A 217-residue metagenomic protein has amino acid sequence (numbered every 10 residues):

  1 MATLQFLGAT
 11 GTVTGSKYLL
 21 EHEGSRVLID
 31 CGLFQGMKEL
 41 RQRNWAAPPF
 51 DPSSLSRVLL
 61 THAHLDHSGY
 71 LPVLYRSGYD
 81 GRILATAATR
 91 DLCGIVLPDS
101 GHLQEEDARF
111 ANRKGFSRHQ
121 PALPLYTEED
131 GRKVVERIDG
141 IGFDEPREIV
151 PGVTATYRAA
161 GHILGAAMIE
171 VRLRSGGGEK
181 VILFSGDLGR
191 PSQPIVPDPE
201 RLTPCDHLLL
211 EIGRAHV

Functional and structural regions predicted by a protein language model:
M1-A2, V13: In a subset of proteins, long, contiguous C-terminal domains/tails are tracked
T3, L7, K17-H22, G140-T203: Catalytic core of the metallo-beta-lactamase
A9, A88-T89, A160, G213: An acidic- and aromatic-residue-enriched active-site/binding cleft used to recognize and process polar
T10-T12, H22-G81, A85-E136, L188-D198: Pre-active-site segment of Zn-dependent metallo-hydrolases
D30, S185, E211: Short beta-strand segments
P48, C205-G213: Active-site gating loops and adjacent loop-to-helix segments of metal-dependent hydrolytic enzymes
A215-V217: Conserved small/polar residues in nucleotide/adenosyl-binding loops
